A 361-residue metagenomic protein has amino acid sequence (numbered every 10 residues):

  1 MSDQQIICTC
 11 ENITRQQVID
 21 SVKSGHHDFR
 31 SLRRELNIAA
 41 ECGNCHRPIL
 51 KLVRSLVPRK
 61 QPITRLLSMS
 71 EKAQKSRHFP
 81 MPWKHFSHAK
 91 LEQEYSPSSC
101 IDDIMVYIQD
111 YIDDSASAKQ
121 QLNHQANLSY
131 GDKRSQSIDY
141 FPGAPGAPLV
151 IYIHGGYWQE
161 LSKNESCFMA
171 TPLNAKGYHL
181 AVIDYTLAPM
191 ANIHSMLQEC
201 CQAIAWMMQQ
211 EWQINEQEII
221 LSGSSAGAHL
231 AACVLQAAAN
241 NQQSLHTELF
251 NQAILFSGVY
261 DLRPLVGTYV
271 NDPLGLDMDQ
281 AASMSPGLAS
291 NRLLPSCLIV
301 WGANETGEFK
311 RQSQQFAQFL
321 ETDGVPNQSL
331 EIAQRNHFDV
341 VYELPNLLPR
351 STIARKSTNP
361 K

Functional and structural regions predicted by a protein language model:
Q4-R15, L36-K51: Local cysteine-cluster metal-coordination motifs and their immediate loop/turn environment, predominantly Fe-S cluster
K90-A144: N-terminal cap/lid segment of alpha/beta-hydrolase-fold proteins
A147-G156: Short beta-strand element of the alpha/beta-hydrolase
L149, N174-A181: A fold-wide structural signal in alpha/beta-hydrolase
L161-A170, A181-E218: Catalytic nucleophile-loop/oxyanion-hole region of alpha/beta-hydrolase and closely related hydrolase-like folds
Q202-T268: Primarily recognizes the serine-hydrolase "nucleophile elbow" in alpha/beta-hydrolase and SGNH/GDSL folds
Q252, G258-D261, L265-V266, M278-Q314: The feature captures the conserved acid-bearing segment of alpha/beta-hydrolase catalytic domains
K310, Q314, E321-K361: C-terminal catalytic histidine-bearing segment of alpha/beta-hydrolase fold enzymes
